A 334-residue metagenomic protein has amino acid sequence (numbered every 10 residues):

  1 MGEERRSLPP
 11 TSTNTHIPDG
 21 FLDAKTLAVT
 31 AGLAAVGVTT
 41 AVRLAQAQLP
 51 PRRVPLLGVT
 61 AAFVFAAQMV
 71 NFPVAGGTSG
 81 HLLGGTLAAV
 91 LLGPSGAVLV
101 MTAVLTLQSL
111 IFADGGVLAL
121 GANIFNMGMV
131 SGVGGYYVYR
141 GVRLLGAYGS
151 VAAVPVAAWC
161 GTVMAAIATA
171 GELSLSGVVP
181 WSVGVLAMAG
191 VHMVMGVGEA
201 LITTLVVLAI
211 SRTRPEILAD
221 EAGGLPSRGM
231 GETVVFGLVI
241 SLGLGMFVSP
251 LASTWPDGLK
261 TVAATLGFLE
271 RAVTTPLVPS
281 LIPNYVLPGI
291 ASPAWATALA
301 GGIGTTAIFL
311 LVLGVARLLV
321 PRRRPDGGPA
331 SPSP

Functional and structural regions predicted by a protein language model:
M1-F21: Short, strongly hydrophobic alpha-helical membrane anchors
T13, L281-L313: Individual transmembrane alpha-helix segments
H16-A24, A28-L87: Hydrophobic transmembrane alpha-helices
T30-R43, F63-Q68, Y136, A158-A170 (+3 more regions): Hydrophobic core segments of alpha-helical transmembrane domains in multi-pass membrane transport and ion-translocation
N71-S131: Alpha-helical membrane segments and adjacent membrane-interface helices in multi-pass membrane proteins
N126-T169: Short helix-perturbing small/polar motifs within transmembrane alpha-helices
A153-P155, G171-L175, V179-S227: Glycine-rich ThDP/TPP pyrophosphate-binding loop and its adjacent helix/strand module within ThDP-dependent enzymes
M164-I167, T254-Y285: Juxtamembrane non-transmembrane "cap" segments at the membrane-aqueous interface of multi-pass membrane proteins
